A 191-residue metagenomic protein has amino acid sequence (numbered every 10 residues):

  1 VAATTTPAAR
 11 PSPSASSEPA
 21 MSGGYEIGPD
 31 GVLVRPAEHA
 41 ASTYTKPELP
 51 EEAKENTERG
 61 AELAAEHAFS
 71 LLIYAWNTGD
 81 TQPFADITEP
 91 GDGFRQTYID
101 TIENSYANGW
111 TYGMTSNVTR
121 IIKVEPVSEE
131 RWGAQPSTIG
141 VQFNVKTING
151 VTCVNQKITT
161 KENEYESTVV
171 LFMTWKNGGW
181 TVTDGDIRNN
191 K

Functional and structural regions predicted by a protein language model:
V1-A15, P19-A20, E125-K191: Exposed beta-sheet edge and beta->alpha loop/turn motif
V1-G60: Juxtamembrane and targeting peptides
G28, V32-R35, G113, N117 (+1 more regions): Intrinsically disordered, low-complexity, compositionally biased regions/tails
R35-W110: Core segments of small alpha/beta cavity-forming domains
L63, R95-I102, N117-T119, N149-T152 (+1 more regions): A short linear-motif detector with a strong N-terminal bias
T88-G91, I99, S116-V118, V145-T147 (+1 more regions): A mature extracytoplasmic/lumenal domain signature
A107-E129: A short, amphipathic edge element
